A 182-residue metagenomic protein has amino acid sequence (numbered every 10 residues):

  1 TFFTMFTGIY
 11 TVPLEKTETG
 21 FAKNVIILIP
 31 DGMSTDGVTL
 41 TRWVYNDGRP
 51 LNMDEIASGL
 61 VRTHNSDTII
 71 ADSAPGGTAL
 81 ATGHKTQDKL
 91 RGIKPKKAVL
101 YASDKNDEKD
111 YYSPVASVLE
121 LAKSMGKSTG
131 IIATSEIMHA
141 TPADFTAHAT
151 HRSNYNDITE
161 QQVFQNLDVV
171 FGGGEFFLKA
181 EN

Functional and structural regions predicted by a protein language model:
T1-T4: Bacterial N-terminal signal peptides
T7: Double-stranded DNA-binding cores of transcription factors and transposases
Y10-E181: N-terminal catalytic scaffold of extracellular/periplasmic and nuclease hydrolases that process anionic headgroups
